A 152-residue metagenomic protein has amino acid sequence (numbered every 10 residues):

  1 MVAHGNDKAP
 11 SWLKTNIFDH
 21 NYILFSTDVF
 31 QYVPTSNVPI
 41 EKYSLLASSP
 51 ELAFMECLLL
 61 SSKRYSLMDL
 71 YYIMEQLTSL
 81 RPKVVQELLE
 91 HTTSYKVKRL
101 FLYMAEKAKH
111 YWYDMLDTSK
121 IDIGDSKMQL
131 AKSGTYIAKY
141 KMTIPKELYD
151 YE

Functional and structural regions predicted by a protein language model:
M1-Q31, M142: Short gly/ser-rich loop at a beta-strand->alpha-helix junction or flexible surface loop bordering the NTP-binding
V33-E152: Hydrophobic alpha-helical interaction segments
